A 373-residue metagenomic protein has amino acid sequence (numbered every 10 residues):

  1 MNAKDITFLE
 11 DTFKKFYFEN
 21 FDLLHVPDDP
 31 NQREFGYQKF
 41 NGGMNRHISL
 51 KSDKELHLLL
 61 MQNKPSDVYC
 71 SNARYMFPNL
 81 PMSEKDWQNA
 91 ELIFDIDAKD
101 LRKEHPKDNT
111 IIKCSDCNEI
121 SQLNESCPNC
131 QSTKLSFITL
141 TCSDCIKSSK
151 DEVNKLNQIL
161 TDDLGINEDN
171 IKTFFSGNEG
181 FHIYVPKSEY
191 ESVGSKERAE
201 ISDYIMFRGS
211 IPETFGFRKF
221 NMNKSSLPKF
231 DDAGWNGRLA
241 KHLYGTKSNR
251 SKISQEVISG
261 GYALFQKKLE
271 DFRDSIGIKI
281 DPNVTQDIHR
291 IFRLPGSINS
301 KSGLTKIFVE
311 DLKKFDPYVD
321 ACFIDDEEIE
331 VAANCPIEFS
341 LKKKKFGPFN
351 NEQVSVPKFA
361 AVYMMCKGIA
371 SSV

Functional and structural regions predicted by a protein language model:
M1-T139, S143, G209, N221-M222 (+5 more regions): DNA replication initiation on ssDNA origins
F77-E84, L160-D162, I166-S176: Catalytic micro-motifs at enzyme active sites that drive phosphoryl/nucleotidyl and oxygen chemistry
N89-F94, I166-E200: Histidine-centered divalent-metal-coordination microenvironment in nucleic-acid enzymes
C142-V153, R198, Y262-F265: Generic alpha-helical secondary structure
D144-E168: Long, well-ordered alpha-helical scaffolding segments within enzyme catalytic domains, especially pronounced
S149, V153, S176, G194 (+2 more regions): Active-site-proximal structural scaffolding
E191-F215: Acidic, His- and aromatic-enriched active-site or binding-groove loops in soluble protein domains that engage sugars
F220-V373: Long, low-complexity, charged/polar intrinsically disordered accessory regions
